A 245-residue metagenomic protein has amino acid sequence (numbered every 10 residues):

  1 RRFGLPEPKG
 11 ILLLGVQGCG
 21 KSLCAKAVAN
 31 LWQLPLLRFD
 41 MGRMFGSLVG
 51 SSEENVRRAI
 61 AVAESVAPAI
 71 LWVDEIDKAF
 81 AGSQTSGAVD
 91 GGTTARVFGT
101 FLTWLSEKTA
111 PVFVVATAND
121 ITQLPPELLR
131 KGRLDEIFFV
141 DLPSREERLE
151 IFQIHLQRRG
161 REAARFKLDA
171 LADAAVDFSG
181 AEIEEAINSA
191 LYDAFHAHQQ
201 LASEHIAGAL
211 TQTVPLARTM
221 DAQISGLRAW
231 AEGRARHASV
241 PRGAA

Functional and structural regions predicted by a protein language model:
R1-A172: Walker A/P-loop NTP-binding motif of AAA+ ATPase domains
R1-P6, V16, C24, D169-I187 (+1 more regions): C-terminal engagement/docking regions of AAA+ P-loop ATPases
A190: C-terminal anion-handling pockets and recognition modules
